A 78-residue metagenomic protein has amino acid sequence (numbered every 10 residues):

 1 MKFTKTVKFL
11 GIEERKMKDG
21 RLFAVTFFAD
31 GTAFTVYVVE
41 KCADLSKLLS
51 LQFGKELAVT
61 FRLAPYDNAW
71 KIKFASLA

Functional and structural regions predicted by a protein language model:
M1-R21: Structural detector for short beta-strands of small beta-barrel domains
K5, A24-V25, L57-V59: Hydrophobic residues positioned within well-ordered beta-strands of beta-sheet architectures
F9-G11, V38-A43, A78: A mid-sequence interfacial segment
G11-E14, G31, L63-P65: Beta-strand elements of well-folded, non-transmembrane domains
M17-E40: OB-fold (S1/OB) nucleic-acid-binding surfaces
T35-A43, D67-W70: Short C-terminal domain-edge/linker segments immediately following a structured domain
C42-T60: Short nucleic-acid-contacting surface segments enriched for D/E, G, S/T with interspersed K/R
R62-A78: OB-fold/S1-family single-stranded nucleic acid-binding modules
